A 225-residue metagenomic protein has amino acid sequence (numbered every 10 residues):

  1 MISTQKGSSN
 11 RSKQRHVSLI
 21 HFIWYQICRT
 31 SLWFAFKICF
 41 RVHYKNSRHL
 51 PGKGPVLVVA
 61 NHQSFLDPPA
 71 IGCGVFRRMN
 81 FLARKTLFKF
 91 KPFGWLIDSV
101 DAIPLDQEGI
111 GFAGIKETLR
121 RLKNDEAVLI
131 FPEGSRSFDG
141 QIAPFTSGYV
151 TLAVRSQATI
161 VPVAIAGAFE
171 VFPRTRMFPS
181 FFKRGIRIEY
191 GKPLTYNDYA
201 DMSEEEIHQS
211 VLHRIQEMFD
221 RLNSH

Functional and structural regions predicted by a protein language model:
I2-G52, F90-V100: A transmembrane-helix-recognition feature enriched in membrane-embedded lipid enzymes and envelope glyco-/phospholipid
I2-I23, A113-H225: Non-catalytic C-terminal accessory region of glycerolipid acyltransferases and related lyso-lipid remodeling enzymes
I23, I27, S31, D67-A70 (+4 more regions): Hydrophobic alpha-helical segments typical of transmembrane helices and their membrane-interface/capping positions
S31-L32, S99-L105, P132-S135: Short, basic, glycine/proline-bearing loop/turn elements
V42-Y44, A102, I160, I188: Generic structural signal for residues in well-ordered beta-strands
H43, I110-I115: Glycine-rich, highly charged phosphate/nucleotide-binding loops
L50-G109, E117: Catalytic core of membrane glycerolipid acyltransferases/transacylases, capturing the structured, soluble-facing
